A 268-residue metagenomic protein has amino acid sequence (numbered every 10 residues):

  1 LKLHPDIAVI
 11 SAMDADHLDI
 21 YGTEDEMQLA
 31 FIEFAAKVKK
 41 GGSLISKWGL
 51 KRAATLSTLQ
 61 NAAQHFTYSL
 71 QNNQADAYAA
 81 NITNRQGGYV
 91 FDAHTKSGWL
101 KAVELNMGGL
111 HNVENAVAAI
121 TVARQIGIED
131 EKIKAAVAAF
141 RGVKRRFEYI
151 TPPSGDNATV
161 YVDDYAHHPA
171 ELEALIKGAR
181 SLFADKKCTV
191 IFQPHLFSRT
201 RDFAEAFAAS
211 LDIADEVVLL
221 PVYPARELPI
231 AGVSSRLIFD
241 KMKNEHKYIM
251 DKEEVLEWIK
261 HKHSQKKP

Functional and structural regions predicted by a protein language model:
K2-L3, A35, A208-D212, H263: A short, aliphatic-rich alpha-helical micro-motif
K2-V160, D185, R236-E245: Acidic, Mg2+-coordinating active-site environments of NTP-dependent enzymes
D6, D164, D215, K267: Conserved acidic residues
A118, H167, E171: Conserved cofactor-binding/catalytic machinery of classical short-chain dehydrogenase/reductase
V143, A170, K177-N244, Y248: Active-site beta-alpha connecting loops in nucleotide-dependent enzymes
Y161-H167: Switch II (G3) loop of P-loop NTPases
V255-P268: A glycine-rich beta-strand to alpha-helix segment that forms a phosphate/ribose-binding loop at ligand/cofactor sites
